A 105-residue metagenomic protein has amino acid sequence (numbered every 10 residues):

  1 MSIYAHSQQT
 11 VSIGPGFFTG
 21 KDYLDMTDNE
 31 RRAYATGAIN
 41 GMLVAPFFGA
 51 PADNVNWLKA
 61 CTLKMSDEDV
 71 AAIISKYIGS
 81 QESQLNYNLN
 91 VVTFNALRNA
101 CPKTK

Functional and structural regions predicted by a protein language model:
A5-S7: Boundary at the C-terminal end of the N-terminal hydrophobic targeting segment
Q9-G20, D28-N29, V44-K105: Compact alpha-helical subdomains of small soluble proteins
A38: Globin-like tetrapyrrole-binding proteins
G41: Cell-wall glycan-active module
